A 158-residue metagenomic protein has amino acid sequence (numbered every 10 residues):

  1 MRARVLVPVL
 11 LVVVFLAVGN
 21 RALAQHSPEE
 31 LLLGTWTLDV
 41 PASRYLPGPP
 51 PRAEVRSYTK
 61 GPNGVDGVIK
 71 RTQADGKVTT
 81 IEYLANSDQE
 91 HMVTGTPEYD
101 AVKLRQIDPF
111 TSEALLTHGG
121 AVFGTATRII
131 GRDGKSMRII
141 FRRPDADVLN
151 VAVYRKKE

Functional and structural regions predicted by a protein language model:
M1-V5: Positively charged n-region of N-terminal signal peptides that target proteins for export
P8-V18: Bacterial N-terminal signal peptides
N20-A24: Sec/Tat signal peptide C-region and signal peptidase I cleavage site
Q25-E158: Hydrophobic small-molecule pocket/channel-lining residues, especially in calycin-type beta-barrels
